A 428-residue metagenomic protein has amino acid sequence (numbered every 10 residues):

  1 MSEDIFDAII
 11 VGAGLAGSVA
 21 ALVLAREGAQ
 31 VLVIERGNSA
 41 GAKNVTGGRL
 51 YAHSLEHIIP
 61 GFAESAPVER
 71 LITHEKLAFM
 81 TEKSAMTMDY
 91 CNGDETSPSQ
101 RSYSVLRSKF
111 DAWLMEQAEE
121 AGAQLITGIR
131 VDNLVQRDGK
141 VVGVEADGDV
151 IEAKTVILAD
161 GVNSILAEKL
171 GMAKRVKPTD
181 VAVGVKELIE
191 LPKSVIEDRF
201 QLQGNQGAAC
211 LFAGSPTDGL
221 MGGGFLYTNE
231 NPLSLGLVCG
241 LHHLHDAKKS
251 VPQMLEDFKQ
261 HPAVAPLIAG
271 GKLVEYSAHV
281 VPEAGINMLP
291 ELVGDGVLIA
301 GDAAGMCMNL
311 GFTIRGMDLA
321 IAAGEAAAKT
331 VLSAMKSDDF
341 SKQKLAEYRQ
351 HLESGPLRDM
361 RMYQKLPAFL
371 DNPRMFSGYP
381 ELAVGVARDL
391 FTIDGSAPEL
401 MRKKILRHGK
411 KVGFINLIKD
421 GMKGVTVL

Functional and structural regions predicted by a protein language model:
D4-V33: N-terminal Rossmann-like FAD-binding beta1-loop-alpha1 element of flavoenzymes
A16, S39, N163: Conserved Rossmann-like nucleotide-cofactor binding loop
G37-K83: N-terminal FAD cofactor-binding segment of flavoenzymes
T96-E116, L244-K249: Short beta-strand to alpha-helix junction loop
Q117-V264: Predominantly flavin-linked oxidoreductase catalytic cores and closely associated redox partners
T217-M221, E230, H243-A323, F340-K342 (+1 more regions): FAD/FMN-dependent oxidoreductases across multiple families
A326-F376: Active-site-proximal substrate-binding core of FAD-dependent oxidoreductases
L370-L428: C-terminal auxiliary extensions adjacent to catalytic cores
